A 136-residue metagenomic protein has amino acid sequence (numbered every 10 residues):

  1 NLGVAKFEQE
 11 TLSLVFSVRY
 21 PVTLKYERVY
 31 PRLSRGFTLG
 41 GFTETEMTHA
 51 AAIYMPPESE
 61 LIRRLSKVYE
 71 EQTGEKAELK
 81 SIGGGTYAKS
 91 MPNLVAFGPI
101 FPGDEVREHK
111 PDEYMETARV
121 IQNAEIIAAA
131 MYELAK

Functional and structural regions predicted by a protein language model:
N1-K6, S13-T23, T43-I62, G83-G85: A short beta-alpha structural unit
G3-L12, S66-Y69, T73-M131: Zn-dependent metallopeptidase/amidohydrolase metal-coordination segment
T23-E27, T117: Generic detection of long, well-ordered alpha-helical segments
R28-F37: Short amphipathic alpha-helices in soluble, non-transmembrane regions that often serve as interface/regulatory elements
G36-L39, F101-P102: Short, intrinsically disordered/low-complexity patches at protein termini and at juxtamembrane boundaries
G41-M47, E75-E78: Flexible, glycine/charged-enriched surface loops at secondary-structure junctions
Y132-K136: Generic C-terminal helix-cap and adjacent flexible tail
